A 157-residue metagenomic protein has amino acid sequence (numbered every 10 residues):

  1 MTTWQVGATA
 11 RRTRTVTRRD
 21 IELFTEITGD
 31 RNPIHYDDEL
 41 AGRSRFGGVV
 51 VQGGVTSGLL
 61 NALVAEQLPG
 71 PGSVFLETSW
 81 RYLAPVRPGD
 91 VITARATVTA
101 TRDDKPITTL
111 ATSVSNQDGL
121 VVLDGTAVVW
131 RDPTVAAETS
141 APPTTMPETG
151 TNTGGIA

Functional and structural regions predicted by a protein language model:
M1-S73, A136-A157: Hot-dog-fold acyl-thioester-processing enzymes
M1-T9, V86-A157: HotDog/MaoC-like acyl-thioester-processing domains
V74-L76, T108: Short, basic and Ser/Thr-rich N-terminal targeting/leader segments
E77-R81: Short alpha-helix capping/helix-loop boundary micro-motifs
